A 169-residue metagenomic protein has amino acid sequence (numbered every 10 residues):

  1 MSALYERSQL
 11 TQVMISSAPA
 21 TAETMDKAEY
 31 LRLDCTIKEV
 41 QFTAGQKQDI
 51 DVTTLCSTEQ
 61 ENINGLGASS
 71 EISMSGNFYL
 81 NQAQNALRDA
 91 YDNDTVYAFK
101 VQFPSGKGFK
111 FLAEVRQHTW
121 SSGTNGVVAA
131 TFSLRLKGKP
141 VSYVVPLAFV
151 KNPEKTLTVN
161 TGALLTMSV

Functional and structural regions predicted by a protein language model:
M1-E6, R135, K139-V169: Viral virion structural and adsorption modules
M1-S75, L112, R116-V128, S133: Solvent-exposed edge beta-strands and adjacent loop segments that serve as assembly or binding interfaces
Y5-L10, Y91-Y97, V150-N152: A short, compositionally biased
V13-I15, F99, L157: Hydrophobic beta-strand residues in large extracellular and virion-surface proteins
G67, D92, N125, T158-N160: Surface-exposed coil/turn segments at beta-strand junctions on protein surfaces, enriched
Y79, A83-R116: Short, acidic/charged, Gly/Pro-enriched secondary-structure junctions
N81, H118, K137-V141: Short coil/turn motifs at secondary-structure junctions
A83-N85, G108, T124, V141-V144: Intrinsically disordered, low-complexity acidic/polar segments
